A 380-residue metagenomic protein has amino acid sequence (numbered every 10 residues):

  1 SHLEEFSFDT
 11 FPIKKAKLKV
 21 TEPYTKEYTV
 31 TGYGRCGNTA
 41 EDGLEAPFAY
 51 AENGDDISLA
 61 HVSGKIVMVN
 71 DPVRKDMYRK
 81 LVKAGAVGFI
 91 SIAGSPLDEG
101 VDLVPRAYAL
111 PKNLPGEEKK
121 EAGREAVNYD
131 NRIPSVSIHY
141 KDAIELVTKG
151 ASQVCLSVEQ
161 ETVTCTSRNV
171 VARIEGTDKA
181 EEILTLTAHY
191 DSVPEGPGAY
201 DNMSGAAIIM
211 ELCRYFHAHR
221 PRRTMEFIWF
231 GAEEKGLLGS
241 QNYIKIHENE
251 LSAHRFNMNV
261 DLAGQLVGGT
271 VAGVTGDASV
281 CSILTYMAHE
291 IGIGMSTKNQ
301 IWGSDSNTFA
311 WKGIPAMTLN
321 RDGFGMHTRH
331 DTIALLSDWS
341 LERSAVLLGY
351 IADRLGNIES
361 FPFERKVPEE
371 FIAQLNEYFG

Functional and structural regions predicted by a protein language model:
S1-S63: Noncatalytic luminal/extracellular "stalk/propeptide" segments of secretory-pathway proteins
S7-T10, D55-D56, P72-K75, G94-D98 (+7 more regions): Solvent-exposed loop/turn segments at secondary-structure junctions within structured extracellular/periplasmic domains
T31-L59, L110-A199, E211-R214, A218 (+2 more regions): Soluble metallo-hydrolase cores and metallopeptidase-like ectodomains found primarily in the secretory/periplasmic
Y50, I66-V69, G88-S91, S135-S137 (+8 more regions): Structural recognition of the beta-strand scaffold that forms the well-ordered cores of secreted hydrolase catalytic
N53-V101: A conserved hydrophobic secondary-structure block that centers on an alpha-helix together with its immediately flanking
V82-G85, H217, A310: Non-catalytic positions within long, well-ordered alpha-helices that form the structural scaffold/packing of enzyme
K119-R124, I133-S135, A143, P221 (+1 more regions): Metal-dependent peptidase/peptidase-like ectodomains
R214, G325-G380: His/Asp/Glu-rich mid-to-C-terminal helical/loop segments that flank catalytic regions of hydrolases
